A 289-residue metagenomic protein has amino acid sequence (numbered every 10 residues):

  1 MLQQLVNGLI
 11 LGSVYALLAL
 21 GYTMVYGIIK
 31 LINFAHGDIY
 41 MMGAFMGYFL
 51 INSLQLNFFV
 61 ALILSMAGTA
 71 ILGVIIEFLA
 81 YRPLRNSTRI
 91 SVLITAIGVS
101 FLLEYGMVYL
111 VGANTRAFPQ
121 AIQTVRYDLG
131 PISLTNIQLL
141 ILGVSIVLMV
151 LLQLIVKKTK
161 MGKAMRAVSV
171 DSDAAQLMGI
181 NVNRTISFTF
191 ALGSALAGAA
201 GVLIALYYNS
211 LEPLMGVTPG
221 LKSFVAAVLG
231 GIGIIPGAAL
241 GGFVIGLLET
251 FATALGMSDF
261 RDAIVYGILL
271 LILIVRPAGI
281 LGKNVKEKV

Functional and structural regions predicted by a protein language model:
M1-L18, M46, F58-A61, S87-V92 (+5 more regions): Membrane-interfacial amphipathic/re-entrant helices at transmembrane-helix boundaries
M1-V14, L134, I155-V156, K160 (+2 more regions): Inter-helical junctions in multi-pass inner-membrane proteins, predominant in energy-converting antiporter-like
V6, I28-I75, L79, L255: Membrane-embedded helix boundary and interhelical linker motif in transport proteins
L17, T69, K222-I245, G267-V275 (+1 more regions): Hydrophobic alpha-helical transmembrane segments of polytopic membrane proteins
Y22, Q55-V99, G106, L240-I245 (+1 more regions): Alpha-helical transmembrane segments within multi-pass membrane transporters and channels
Y22-A44, F58, N86-S91, M161-A164 (+6 more regions): Short, non-helical or kinked segments that cap or interrupt transmembrane helices
L84-K158, T185, F251, G256 (+3 more regions): Transmembrane helix-bundle core of multi-pass membrane transporters and related energy-transducing complexes
L129, S133-L211, I235-G241: Helix-loop-helix "hairpin" substructures at the membrane interface of multi-pass membrane proteins
